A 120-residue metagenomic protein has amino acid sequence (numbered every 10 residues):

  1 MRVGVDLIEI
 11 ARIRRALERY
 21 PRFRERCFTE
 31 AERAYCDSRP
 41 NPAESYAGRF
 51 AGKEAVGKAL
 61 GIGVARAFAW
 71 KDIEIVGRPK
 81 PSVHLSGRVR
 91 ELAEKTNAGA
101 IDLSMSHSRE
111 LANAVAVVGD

Functional and structural regions predicted by a protein language model:
M1-D120: Core catalytic alpha/beta fold that binds nucleotide/phospho-ligands
